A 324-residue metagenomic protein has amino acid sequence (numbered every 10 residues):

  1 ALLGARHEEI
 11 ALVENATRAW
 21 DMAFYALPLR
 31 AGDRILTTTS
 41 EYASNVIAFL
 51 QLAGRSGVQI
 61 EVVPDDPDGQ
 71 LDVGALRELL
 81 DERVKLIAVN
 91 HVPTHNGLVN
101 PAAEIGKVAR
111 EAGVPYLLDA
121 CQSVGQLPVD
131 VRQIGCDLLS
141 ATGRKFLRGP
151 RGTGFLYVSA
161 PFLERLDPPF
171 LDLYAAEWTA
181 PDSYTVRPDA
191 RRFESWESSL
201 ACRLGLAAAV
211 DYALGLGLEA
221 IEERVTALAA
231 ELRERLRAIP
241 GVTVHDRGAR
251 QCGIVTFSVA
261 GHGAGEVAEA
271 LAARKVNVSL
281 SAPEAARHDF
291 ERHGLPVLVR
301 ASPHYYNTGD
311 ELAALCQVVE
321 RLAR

Functional and structural regions predicted by a protein language model:
A1-R324: Pyridoxal 5′-phosphate
